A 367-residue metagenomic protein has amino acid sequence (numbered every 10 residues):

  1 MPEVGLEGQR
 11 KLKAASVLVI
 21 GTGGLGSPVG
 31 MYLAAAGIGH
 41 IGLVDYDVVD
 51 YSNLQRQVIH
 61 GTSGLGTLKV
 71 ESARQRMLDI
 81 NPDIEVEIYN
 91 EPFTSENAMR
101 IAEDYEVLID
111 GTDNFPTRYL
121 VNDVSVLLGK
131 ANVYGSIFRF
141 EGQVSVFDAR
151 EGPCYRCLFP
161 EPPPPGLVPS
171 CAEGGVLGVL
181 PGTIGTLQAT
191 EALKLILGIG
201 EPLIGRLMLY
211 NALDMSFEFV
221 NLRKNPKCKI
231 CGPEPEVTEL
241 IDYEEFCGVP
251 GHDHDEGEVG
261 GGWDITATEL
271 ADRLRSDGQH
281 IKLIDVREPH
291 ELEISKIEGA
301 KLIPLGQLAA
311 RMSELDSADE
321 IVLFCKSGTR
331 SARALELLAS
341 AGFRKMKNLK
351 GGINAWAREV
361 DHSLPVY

Functional and structural regions predicted by a protein language model:
M1-V19, P165-P169, A309: A short, basic/flexible loop-to-alpha-helix module at the beginning of a structural domain
V17, M99-V107, D113-E258: Glycine-rich phosphate/adenylate-binding loop
I20-L25, Y46, S327: Glycine-rich Rossmann-fold phosphate-binding loop(s) that bind the pyrophosphate of adenine dinucleotide cofactors
G26-S27, S331: N-terminal Rossmann-fold NAD(P) dinucleotide-binding loop
A35-H40, A341-R344: Conserved S-adenosyl-L-methionine
I38-N81, I284: Glycine-rich phosphate-binding loop and adjoining beta1-alpha1-beta2 segment of Rossmann-like nucleotide-binding folds
G66-R118: A structured beta-alpha segment of the ubiquitous adenosine-cofactor-binding alpha/beta core
S216-F219, R223-P226, I230-I281, P289-V322 (+1 more regions): Rhodanese-like catalytic fold shared by cysteine-dependent sulfurtransferases and DSP/PTP-type phosphatases
